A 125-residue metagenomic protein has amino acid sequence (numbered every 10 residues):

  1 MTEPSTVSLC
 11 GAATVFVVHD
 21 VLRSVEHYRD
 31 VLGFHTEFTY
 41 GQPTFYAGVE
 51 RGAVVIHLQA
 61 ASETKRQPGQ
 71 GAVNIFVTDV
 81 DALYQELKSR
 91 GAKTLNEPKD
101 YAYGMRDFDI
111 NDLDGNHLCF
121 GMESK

Functional and structural regions predicted by a protein language model:
M1-R23, G71-V73, G121-K125: N-terminal beta-strand motif that seeds the catalytic metal site of vicinal oxygen chelate
L9, V15-V55: Core segments of cupin and vicinal oxygen chelate
G11-D20, A47-E50, E63-S89, R106-N111: Vicinal oxygen chelate
S24-R29, L87, D112-G115: Conserved active-site tyrosine of GNAT-family acetyltransferases
L32, R90-L95: A common structural junction motif
E37, V77, E86, D114 (+1 more regions): A beta-strand edge to alpha-helix "cap/lid" segment located at domain peripheries
Q42-F45, Y101-R106: Short acidic/glycine-enriched loop/turn segments that link adjacent beta-strands
